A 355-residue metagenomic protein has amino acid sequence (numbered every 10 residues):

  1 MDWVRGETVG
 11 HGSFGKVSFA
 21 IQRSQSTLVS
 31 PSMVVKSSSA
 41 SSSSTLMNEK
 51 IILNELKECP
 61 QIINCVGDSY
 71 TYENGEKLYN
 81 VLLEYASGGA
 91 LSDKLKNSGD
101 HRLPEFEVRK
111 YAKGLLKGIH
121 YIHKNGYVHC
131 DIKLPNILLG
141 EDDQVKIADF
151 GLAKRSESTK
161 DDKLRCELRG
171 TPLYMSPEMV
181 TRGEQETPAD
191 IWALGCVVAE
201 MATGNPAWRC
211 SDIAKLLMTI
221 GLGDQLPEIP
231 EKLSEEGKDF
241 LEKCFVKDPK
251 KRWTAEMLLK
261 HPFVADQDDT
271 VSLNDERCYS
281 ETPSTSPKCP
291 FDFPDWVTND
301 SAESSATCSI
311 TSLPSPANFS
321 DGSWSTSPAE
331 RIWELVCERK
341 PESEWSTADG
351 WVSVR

Functional and structural regions predicted by a protein language model:
K16-A40: Glycine-rich ATP phosphate-binding loop
N64-Y79: Short beta-strand micro-motifs within the conserved protein kinase catalytic domain, predominantly in the N-lobe
A86-K96: Structural motif in protein kinase domains
Y111-A112: Activation segment signature within eukaryotic-like protein kinase domains
H123-G140: Catalytic-loop of the protein kinase fold
L152-K154: Activation segment
V246-K251, A255-T270: Terminal C-lobe "cap" of eukaryotic-type protein kinase domains
